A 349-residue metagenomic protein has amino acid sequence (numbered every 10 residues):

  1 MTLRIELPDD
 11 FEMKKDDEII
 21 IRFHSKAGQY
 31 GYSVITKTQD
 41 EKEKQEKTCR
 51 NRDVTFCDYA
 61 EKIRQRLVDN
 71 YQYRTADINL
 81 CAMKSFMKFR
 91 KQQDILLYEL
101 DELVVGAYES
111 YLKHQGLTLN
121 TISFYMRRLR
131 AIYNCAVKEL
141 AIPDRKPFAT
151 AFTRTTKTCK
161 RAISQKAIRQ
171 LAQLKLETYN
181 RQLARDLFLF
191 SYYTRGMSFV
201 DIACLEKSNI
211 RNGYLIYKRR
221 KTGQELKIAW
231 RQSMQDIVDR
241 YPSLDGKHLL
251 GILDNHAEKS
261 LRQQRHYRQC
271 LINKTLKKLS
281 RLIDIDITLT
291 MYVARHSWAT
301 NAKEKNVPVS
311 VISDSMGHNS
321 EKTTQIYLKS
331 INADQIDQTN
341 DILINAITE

Functional and structural regions predicted by a protein language model:
E46-Q115: Basic/aromatic-enriched alpha-helical hairpins
S85, H114-P147, R195-M197, K277: N-terminal DNA-binding recognition helix of tyrosine site-specific recombinases/integrases
A149-F199: Basic, Lys/Arg- and aromatic-enriched nucleic-acid-binding interface segment
A162, R219-G223, M316-D341: Catalytic-site neighborhood detector that most strongly recognizes the C-terminal catalytic loop/helix of tyrosine
I168, R231-D286: Active-site/catalytic core of tyrosine-dependent DNA strand-transfer enzymes
E177-Y179, N273-D314: Short, basic (Lys/Arg/His-rich) helix/loop patches that form interaction surfaces in the mid-to-C-terminal regions
S208-I216, I285-I287, V307-I326: Short, polar N-cap/turn motifs at the start of nucleic acid-interacting alpha helices
K227-Q232, D236, R240-Y241, K329-E349: DNA/chromatin major-groove-contacting recognition/catalytic segments
